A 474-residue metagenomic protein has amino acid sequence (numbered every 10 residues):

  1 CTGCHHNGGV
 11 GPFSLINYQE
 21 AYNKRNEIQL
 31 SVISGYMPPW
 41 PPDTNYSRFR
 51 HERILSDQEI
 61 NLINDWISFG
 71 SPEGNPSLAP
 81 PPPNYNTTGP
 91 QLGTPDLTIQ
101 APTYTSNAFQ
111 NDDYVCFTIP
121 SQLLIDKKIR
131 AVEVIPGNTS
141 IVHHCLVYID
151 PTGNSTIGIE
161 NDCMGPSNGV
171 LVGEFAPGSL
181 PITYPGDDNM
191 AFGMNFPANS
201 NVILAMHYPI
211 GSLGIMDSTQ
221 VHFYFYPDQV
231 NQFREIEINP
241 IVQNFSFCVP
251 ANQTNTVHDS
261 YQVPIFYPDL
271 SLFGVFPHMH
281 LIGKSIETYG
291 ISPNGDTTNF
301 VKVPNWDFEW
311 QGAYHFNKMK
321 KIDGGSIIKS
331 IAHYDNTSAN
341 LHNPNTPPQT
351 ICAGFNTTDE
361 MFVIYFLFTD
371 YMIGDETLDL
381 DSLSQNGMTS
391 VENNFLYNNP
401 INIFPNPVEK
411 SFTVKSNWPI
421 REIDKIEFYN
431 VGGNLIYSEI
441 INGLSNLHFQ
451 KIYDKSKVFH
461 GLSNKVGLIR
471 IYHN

Functional and structural regions predicted by a protein language model:
C1-F117: Aromatic- and Gly/Pro-enriched helix-to-coil junctions and flexible linker segments
P80-I141, S212-I282, A339-G387: Solvent-exposed, flexible loop/coil segments flanking beta-strands in beta-rich domains
C116-P120, S260, Q311-M319, L447-V458: Exposed aromatic-hydrophobic patches
N195-P197, K320-G324, K457-N464: Surface-exposed, short loops/turns at beta-strand junctions within beta-sandwich domains
M206, A332, I471-H473: Conserved structural position at the C-terminal beta-strand of extracellular beta-sandwich adhesion modules
F273-N356: Extended, compositionally biased non-globular segments
N394-F404, V408-N474: C-terminal outer-membrane/trafficking sorting elements
